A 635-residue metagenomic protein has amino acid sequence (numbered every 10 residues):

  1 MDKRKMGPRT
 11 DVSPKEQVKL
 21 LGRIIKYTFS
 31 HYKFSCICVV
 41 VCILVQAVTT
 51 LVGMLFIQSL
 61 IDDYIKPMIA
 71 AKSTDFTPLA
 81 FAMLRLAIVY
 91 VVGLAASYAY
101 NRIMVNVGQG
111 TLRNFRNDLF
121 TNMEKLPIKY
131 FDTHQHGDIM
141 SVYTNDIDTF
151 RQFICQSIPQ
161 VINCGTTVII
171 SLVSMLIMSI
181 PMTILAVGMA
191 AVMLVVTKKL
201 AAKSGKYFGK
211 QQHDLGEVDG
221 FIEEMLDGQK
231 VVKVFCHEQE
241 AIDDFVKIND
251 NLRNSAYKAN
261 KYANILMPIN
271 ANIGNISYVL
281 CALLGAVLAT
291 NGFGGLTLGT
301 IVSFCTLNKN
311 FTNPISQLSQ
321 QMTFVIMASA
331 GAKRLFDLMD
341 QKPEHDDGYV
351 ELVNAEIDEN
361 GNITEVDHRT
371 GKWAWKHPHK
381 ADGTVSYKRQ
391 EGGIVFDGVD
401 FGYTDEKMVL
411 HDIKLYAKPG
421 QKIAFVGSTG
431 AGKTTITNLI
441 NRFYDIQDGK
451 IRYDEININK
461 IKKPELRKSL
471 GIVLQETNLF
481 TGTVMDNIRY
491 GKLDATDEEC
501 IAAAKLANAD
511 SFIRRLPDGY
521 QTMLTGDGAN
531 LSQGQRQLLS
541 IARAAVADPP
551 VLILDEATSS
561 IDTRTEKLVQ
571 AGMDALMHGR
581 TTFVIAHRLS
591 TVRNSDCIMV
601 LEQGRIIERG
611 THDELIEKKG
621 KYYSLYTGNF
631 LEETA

Functional and structural regions predicted by a protein language model:
M1-T50, I65-A82, Y100-M104, G108 (+7 more regions): Membrane-integrated ABC transporters
T10-Q17, T49-D62, V89-H136, M140-T144 (+10 more regions): Juxtamembrane helix-loop junctions of ABC transporter transmembrane domains
S30-K33, I128-K129, N145-I154, I158 (+6 more regions): An intracellular "coupling" helix at the cytosolic face of ABC transporter transmembrane type-1 domains
H31, S35-V45, V89, Q156-K210 (+2 more regions): Transmembrane helices of ABC transporter permease
F34-S59, A82, L86, N101-V105 (+6 more regions): Alpha-helical segments in transporter systems
C36-A99, L176-P181, L283, T290-L298: Transmembrane helix-loop-helix hairpins at lipid-water interfaces of multipass membrane proteins, especially the type-1
P67, S174-G188, K258, Y262-R334 (+2 more regions): Helix-loop-helix
K72, A355-A635: ABC-type nucleotide-binding domain
